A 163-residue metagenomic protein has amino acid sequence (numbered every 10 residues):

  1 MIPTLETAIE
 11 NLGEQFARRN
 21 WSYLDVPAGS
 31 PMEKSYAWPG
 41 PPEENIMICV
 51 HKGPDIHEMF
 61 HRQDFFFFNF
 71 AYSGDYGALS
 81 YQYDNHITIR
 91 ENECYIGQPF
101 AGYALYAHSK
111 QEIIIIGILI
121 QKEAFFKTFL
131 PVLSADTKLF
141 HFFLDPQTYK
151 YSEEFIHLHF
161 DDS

Functional and structural regions predicted by a protein language model:
M1-P54: N-terminal low-complexity or simple alpha-helical regulatory segments that function as activation/interaction modules
P3-N11, Q15, A135-S163: Amphipathic alpha-helical segments enriched in hydrophobic/aromatic residues interleaved with Lys/Arg
L24, A37, Q82-D84, S152: Compositionally biased, intrinsically disordered low-complexity regions enriched in proline and serine
P41-F142, P146-Y149: N-terminal regulatory/effector-sensing and dimerization cores that precede helix-turn-helix DNA-binding domains
